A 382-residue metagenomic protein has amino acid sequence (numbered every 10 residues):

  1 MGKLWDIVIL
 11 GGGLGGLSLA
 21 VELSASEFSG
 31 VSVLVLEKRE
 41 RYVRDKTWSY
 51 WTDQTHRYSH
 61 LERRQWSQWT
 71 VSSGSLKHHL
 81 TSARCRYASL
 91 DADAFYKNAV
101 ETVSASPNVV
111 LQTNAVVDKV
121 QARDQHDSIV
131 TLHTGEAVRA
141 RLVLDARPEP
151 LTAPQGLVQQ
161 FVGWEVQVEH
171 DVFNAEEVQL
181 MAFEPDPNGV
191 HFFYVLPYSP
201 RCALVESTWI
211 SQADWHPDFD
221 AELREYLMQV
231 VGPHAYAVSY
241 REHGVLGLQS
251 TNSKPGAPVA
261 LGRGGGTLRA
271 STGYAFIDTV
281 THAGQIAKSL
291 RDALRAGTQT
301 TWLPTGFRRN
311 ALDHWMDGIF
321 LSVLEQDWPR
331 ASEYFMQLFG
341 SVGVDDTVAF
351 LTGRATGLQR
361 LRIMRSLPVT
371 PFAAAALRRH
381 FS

Functional and structural regions predicted by a protein language model:
M1-G15, L34: Beta1/beta-strand and adjacent pyrophosphate-binding region of the FAD-binding site in flavoprotein oxidoreductases
G15, R41, E149: Conserved Rossmann-like nucleotide-cofactor binding loop
S18, E22-L76, A94, V162: N-terminal FAD cofactor-binding segment of flavoenzymes
E22, S106-H234, Q249-K254: Predominantly flavin-linked oxidoreductase catalytic cores and closely associated redox partners
Y50-N114, K119-Q125: A conserved beta-strand/loop capping segment in the N-terminal third of enzymes that catalyze redox or closely related
V195, P255-T272: Short FAD-binding loop at a beta-strand-to-alpha-helix junction that anchors the flavin cofactor in diverse
A213-E242, V259, T281-F307: Flavin-binding catalytic cores
A287-S382: C-terminal helical "tail/cap" subdomain of flavin- and related membrane-associated enzymes
